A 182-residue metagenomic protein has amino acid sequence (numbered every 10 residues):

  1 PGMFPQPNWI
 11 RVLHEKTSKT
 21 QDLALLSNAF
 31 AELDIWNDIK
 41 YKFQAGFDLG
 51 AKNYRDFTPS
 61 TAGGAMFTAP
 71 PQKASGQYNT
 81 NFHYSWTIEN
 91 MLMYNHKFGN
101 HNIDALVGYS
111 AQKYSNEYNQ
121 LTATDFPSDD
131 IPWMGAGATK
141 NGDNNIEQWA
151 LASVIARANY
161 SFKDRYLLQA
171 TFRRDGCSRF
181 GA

Functional and structural regions predicted by a protein language model:
P1-R11, D56-A74, S115-N144: Surface-exposed loop/turn segments flanking beta-strands in extracellular/periplasmic regions
I10-D56, Q77-K97, D104, N116-Y118 (+1 more regions): Outer-membrane beta-barrel transmembrane strands
G108-S110: N-terminal glycine-rich FAD/FM-binding segment characteristic of electron-transfer flavoproteins
S178-A182: Solvent-exposed loop/turn segments connecting transmembrane beta-strands in outer-membrane beta-barrel proteins
